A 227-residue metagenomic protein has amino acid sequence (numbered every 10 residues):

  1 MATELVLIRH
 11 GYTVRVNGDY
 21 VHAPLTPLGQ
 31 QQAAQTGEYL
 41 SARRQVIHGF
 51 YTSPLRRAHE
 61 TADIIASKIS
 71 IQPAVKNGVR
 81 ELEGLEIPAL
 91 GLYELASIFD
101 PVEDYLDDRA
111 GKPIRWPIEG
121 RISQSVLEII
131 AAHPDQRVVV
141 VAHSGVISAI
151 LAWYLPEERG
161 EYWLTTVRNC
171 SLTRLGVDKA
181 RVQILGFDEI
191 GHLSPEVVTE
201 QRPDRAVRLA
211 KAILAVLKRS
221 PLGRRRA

Functional and structural regions predicted by a protein language model:
M1-A2, I71, E81-Y93, A131 (+2 more regions): Acidic, low-complexity terminal tails and accessory targeting/binding regions of phosphate-metabolizing enzymes
A2-Q72: Active-site-proximal alpha-helix that buttresses catalytic centers in soluble enzyme cores
L5, Q136-G145: Generic beta-sheet signal
T13, V146-I147: Short active-site segment of divalent metal-dependent hydrolases/proteases that encodes the spacing between
T52-S53, G120, V141-A142: Short beta-strand scaffold positions
I64, A149-W153: Active-site signature of alpha/beta-hydrolase-fold catalytic machinery across serine- and Asp/Cys-nucleophile hydrolases
S97-P117, R208-L214: Short glycine/proline- and acidic residue-enriched helix-loop micro-motifs that form flexible lids or anion-recognition
L106-D135: Internal catalytic-core helix/loop-beta-alpha segment that presents or stabilizes conserved functional determinants
